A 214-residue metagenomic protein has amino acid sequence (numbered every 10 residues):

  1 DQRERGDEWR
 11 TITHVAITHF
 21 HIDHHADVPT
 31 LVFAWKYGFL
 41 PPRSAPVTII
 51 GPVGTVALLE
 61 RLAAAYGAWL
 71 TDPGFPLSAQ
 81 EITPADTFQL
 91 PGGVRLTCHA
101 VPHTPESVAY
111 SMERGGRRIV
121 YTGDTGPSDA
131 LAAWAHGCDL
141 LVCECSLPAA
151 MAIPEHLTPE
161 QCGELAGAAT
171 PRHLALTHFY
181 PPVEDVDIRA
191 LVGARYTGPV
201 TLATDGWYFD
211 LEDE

Functional and structural regions predicted by a protein language model:
D1-E8, S78-A133, D205-E214: Core dinuclear metal-dependent hydrolase active-site scaffold
D1-Q2, V28-L31, L59-L62, L131 (+2 more regions): Hydrophobic packing residues within well-ordered alpha-helices of enzyme cores
D1-T48: Active-site metal-binding motif and surrounding structural segment of the metallo-beta-lactamase
D7-R10, A45, P73-F75, G92 (+3 more regions): Structured loop/turn residues at beta-strand edges in well-structured enzyme cores
T13-H19, D23, P52, I119-G123 (+3 more regions): Active-site neighborhood of phospho(di)ester-bond hydrolases with catalytic His/Asp-centered motifs
L31-T48, E106-V108, E113, P154-A175 (+1 more regions): P-loop/Walker A phosphate-binding loop and immediately adjacent motor/lid segment at beta-alpha junctions
P42-E106: Metallo-beta-lactamase
G126-D213: Cap/insert and terminal regions of metallo-dependent hydrolase folds
